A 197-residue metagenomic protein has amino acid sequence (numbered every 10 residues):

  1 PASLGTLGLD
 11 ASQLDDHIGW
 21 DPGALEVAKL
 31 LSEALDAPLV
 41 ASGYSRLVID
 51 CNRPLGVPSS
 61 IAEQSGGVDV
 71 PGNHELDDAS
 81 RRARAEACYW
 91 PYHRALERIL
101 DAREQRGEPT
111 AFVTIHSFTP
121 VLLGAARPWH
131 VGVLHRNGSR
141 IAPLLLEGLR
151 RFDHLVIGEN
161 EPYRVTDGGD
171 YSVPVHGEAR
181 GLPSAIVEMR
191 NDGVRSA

Functional and structural regions predicted by a protein language model:
P1-F112, S117-A197: N-terminal catalytic or cofactor-binding beta/alpha core of small enzyme domains
